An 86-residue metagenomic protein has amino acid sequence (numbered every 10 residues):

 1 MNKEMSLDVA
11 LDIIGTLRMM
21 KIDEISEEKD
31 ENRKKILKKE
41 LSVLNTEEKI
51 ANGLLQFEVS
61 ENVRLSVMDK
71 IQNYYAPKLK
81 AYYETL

Functional and structural regions predicted by a protein language model:
M1-E31, Y82: N-terminal acidic leader/helix
V9, I13-T16, V43, K70-Y74: Charged, amphipathic alpha-helical oligomerization/scaffolding segments
I14, K21, L37, V43-L44 (+1 more regions): Generic L/I/V-rich hydrophobic alpha-helical segments across diverse proteins
D23-I36, L54-V59: Charged, low-complexity interaction regions
E31-N45, L65-D69: Short, charged, amphipathic alpha-helical segments
V43-E61, L79-T85: Amphipathic alpha-helical coiled-coil segments
V59-P77: Long amphipathic alpha-helical coiled-coil segments
